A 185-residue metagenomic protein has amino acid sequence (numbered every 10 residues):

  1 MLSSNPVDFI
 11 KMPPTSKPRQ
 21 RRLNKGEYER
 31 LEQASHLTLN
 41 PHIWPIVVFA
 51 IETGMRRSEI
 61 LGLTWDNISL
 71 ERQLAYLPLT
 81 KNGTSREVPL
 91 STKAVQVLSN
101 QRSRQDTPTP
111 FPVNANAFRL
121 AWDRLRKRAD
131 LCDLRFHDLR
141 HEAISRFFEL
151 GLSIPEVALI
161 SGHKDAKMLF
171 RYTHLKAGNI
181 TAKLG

Functional and structural regions predicted by a protein language model:
M1-L2, S153: Conserved hydrophobic residue
L2-R57, L61, E71, K81 (+2 more regions): Basic, Lys/Arg- and aromatic-enriched nucleic-acid-binding interface segment
Q20, L74, S85-P89: Well-ordered beta-strand positions in beta-sheet-rich domains
R22, L79-G83, K93-V95, N116 (+2 more regions): Catalytic-site neighborhood detector that most strongly recognizes the C-terminal catalytic loop/helix of tyrosine
I43-W44, N114-F118, C132-G151: Short basic/aromatic active-site micro-motif
F49-A50, R146-F147, I160, R171-Y172: Short alpha-helical segment immediately N-terminal to, or the first helix within, an HTH/HTH-like DNA-binding domain
N67-L74, D133, L152-R171: Short, polar N-cap/turn motifs at the start of nucleic acid-interacting alpha helices
P89-C132: Active-site/catalytic core of tyrosine-dependent DNA strand-transfer enzymes
